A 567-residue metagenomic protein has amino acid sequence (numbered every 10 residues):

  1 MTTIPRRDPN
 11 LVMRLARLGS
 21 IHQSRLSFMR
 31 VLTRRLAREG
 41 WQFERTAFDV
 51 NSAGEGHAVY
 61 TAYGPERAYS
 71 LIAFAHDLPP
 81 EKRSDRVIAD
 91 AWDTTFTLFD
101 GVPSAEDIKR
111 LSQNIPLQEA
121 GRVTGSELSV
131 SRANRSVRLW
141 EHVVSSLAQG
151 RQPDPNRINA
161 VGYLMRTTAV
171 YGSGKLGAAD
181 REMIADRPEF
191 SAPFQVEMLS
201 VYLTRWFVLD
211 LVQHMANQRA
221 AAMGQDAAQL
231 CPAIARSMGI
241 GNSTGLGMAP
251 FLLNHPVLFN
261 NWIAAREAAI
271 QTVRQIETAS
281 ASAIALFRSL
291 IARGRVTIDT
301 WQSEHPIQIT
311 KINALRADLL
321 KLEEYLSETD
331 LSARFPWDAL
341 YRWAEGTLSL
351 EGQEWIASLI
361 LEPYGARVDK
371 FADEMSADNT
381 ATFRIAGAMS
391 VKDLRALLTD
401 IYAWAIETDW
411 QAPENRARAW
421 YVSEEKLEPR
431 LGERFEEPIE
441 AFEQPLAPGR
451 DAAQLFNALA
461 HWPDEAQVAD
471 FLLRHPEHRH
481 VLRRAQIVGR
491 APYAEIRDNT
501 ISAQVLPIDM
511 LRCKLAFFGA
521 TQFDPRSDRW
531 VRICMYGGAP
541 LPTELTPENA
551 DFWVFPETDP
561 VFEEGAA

Functional and structural regions predicted by a protein language model:
T2-R34: Terminal, regulation- and interaction-focused segments at domain boundaries
R25, M29-T33, D90-G162, T167-T168 (+3 more regions): Ampiphathic alpha-helical segments that act as solvent-exposed interaction surfaces
R34-D90, I487-A520: Amphipathic, interaction-prone secondary-structure segments
G64-S126, M198-T244, M248-H255, N261 (+11 more regions): Intrinsically disordered, low-complexity regulatory segments enriched in Ser/Thr/Pro and charged residues
Q152, L176, E182-F207, A220-D226 (+14 more regions): Folded extracytoplasmic luminal domains of secretory or organellar precursors
V257-T278, I284-A285, S289-L331, E345-T347: Long amphipathic alpha-helical coiled-coil/heptad-repeat bundle
N313, L320, S332, W337-D338 (+6 more regions): Intrinsically disordered, low-complexity segments enriched in Gly and acidic/Ser/Thr residues that form flexible
T500-A567: Long, highly charged alpha-helical interaction/scaffolding segments
